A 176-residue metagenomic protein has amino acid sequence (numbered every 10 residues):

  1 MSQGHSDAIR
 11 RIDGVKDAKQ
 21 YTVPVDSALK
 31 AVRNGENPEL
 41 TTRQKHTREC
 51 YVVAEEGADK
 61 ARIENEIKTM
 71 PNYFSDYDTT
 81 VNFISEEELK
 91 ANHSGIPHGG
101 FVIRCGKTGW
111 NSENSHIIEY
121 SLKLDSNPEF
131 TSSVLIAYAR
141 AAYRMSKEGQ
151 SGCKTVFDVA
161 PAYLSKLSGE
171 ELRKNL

Functional and structural regions predicted by a protein language model:
S2-A139: C-terminal substrate-binding/catalytic lobe of Rossmann-fold NAD(P)-dependent oxidoreductases
S112, H116-L176: NAD(P)-dependent Rossmann-like dehydrogenase/reductase catalytic/cofactor-binding core
